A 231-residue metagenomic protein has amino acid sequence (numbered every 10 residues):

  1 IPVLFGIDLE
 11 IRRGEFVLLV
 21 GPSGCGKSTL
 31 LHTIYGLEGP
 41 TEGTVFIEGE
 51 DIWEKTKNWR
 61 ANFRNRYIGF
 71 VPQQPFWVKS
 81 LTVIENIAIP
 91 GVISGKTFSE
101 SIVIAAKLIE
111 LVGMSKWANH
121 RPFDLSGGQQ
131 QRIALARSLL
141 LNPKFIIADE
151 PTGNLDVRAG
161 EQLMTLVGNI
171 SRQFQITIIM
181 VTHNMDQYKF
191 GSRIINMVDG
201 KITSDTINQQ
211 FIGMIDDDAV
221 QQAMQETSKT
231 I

Functional and structural regions predicted by a protein language model:
Y35: Helix-to-loop junction immediately C-terminal to a conserved catalytic motif
G43-D51: Conserved ABC transporter NBD signature motif
I52-G69, G213-I215: ABC ATPase NBD coupling module
N65, H120-F123, L141: Conserved signature/switch motifs of ABC ATPase nucleotide-binding domains
L81-A88: Short coil-to-helix segment of the ABC ATPase nucleotide-binding domain corresponding to the Q-loop/switch region
R121-L125, Q129-Q131: Conserved ABC ATPase signature
I146-D149: Catalytic Walker B motif of ABC-type/P-loop ATPase nucleotide-binding domains
